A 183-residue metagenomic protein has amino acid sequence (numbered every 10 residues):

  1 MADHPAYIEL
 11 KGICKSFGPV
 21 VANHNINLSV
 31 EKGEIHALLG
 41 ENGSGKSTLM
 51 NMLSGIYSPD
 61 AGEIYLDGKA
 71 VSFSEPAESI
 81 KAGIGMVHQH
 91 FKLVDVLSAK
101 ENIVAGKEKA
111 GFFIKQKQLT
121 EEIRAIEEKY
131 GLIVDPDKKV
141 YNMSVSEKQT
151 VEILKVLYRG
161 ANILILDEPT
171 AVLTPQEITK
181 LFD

Functional and structural regions predicted by a protein language model:
A2-D183: Glycine-rich phosphate-binding loops of nucleotide-dependent enzymes
